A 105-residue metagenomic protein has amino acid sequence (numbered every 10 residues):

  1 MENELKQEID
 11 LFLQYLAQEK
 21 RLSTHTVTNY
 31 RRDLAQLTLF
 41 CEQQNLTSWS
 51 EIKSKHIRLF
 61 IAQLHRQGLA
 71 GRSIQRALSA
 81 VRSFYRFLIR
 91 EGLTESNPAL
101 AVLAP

Functional and structural regions predicted by a protein language model:
M1-Q7: A detector for short, charged/polar N-terminal pre-domain segments
D10-H25, R31-P105: N-terminal core-binding DNA-recognition domain of tyrosine recombinases/integrases
